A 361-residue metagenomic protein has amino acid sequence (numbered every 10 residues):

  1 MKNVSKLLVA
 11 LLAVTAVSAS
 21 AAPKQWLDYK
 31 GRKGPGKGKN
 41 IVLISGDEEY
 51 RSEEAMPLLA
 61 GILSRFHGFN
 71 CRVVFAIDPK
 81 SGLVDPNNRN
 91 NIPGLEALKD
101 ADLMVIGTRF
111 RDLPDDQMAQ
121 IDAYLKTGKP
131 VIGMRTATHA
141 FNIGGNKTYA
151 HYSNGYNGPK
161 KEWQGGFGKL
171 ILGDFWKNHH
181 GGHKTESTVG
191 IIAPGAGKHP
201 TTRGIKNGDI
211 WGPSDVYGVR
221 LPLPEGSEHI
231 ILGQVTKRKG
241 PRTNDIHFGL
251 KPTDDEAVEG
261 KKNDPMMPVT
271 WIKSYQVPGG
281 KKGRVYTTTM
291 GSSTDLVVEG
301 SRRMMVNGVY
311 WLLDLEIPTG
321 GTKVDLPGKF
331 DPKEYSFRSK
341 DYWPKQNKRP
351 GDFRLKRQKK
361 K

Functional and structural regions predicted by a protein language model:
M1-V9: Bacterial N-terminal signal peptides that target proteins for export
L11-S20: Hydrophobic h-region of N-terminal signal peptides that target proteins for export in Gram-negative bacteria
A22-G36, E54-A55, I62-F69, R238-K361: Extracellular ligand-binding/catalytic regions of CAZymes and related secreted enzymes and adhesion modules
P23-K30, V42-I44, E48-F141: Helical hinge/lid and interdomain linker segments adjacent to catalytic or ligand-binding clefts that mediate domain
W26, S64, N70, R89 (+2 more regions): Catalytic beta-strand/loop cores that center a nucleophilic Ser/Cys/Thr and support acyl-enzyme chemistry
K39: Nucleotide donor/acceptor-binding cores
V42, R72, I132, E228-L232 (+1 more regions): Hydrophobic/aromatic beta-strand patches that form the interior of the parallel beta-sheet core in alpha/beta enzyme
I106, F110-G204: A glycine-rich, often tryptophan-bearing local segment used as a flexible ligand/cofactor-contacting loop or short
